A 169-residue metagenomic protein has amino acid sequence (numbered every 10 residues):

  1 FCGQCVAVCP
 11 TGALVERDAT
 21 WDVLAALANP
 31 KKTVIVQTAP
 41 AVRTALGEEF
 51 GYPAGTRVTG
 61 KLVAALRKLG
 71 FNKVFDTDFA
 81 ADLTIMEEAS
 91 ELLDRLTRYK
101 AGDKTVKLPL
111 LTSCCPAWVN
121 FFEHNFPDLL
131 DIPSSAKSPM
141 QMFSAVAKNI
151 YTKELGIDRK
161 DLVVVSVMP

Functional and structural regions predicted by a protein language model:
F1-D22: Iron-sulfur cluster-binding cysteine motifs and their immediate structural context in ferredoxin-like electron-transfer
V15-P169: Iron-sulfur-associated redox domains of electron-transfer enzymes in respiratory and anaerobic energy metabolism
